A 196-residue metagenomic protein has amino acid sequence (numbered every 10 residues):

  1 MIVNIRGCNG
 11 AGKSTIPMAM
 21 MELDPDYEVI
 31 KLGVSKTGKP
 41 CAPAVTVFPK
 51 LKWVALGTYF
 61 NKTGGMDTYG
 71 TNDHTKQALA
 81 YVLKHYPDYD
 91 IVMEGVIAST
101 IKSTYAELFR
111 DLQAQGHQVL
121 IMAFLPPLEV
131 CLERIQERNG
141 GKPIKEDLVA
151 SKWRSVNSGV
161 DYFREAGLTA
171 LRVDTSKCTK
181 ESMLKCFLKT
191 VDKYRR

Functional and structural regions predicted by a protein language model:
I5: Hydrophobic anchor at the beta1->P-loop junction of P-loop NTPases
N9: The conserved Walker
G12: Conserved glycine(s) of the Walker
T15-Y27: A conserved segment at the C-terminal end of the G1
D26-T37: Flexible phosphate/Mg2+-sensing switch loops adjacent to catalytic phosphate-binding sites
K39-I97, S103: Conserved nucleotide-sensing/catalytic segment adjacent to the nucleotide-binding pocket in NTP-handling enzymes
E94-G95, Q113-I135: Conserved phosphate-donor/acceptor-positioning beta-strand/loop module used by diverse small-molecule
G141-E181: Small-molecule kinase domains that catalyze NTP-dependent phosphoryl transfer to phosphate-bearing small molecules
